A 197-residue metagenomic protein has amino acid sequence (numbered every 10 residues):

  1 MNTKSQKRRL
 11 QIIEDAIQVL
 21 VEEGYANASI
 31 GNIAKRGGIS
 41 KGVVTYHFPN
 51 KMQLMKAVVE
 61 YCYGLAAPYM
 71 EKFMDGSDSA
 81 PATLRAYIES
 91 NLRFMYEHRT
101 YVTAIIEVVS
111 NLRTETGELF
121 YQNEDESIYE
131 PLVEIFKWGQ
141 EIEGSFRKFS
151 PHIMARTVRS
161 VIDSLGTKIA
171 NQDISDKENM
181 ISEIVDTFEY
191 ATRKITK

Functional and structural regions predicted by a protein language model:
M1-K7, E71, K197: N-terminal intrinsically disordered/low-complexity leader segments
R9, M55, V59, Y63 (+5 more regions): Amphipathic, non-transmembrane alpha-helical scaffold segments
Q11, V19-Q53, A57: Helix-turn-helix
A57, Y61, E71-H98, P151-V158 (+1 more regions): Hydrophobic alpha-helical connector segments
G64-A67, E71-K72, E97, E115-I142 (+2 more regions): Amphipathic alpha-helical packing segments from all-alpha helical-bundle domains
F73, E89-Y96, I106-L112, T187-A191: Helix-loop "lid/cap" segments that line or gate small-molecule binding pockets
V102-E107, E118-Y121, Q140-T187, I195-K197: Hydrophobic/aromatic-rich alpha-helical bundle segments in the mid-to-C-terminal region
